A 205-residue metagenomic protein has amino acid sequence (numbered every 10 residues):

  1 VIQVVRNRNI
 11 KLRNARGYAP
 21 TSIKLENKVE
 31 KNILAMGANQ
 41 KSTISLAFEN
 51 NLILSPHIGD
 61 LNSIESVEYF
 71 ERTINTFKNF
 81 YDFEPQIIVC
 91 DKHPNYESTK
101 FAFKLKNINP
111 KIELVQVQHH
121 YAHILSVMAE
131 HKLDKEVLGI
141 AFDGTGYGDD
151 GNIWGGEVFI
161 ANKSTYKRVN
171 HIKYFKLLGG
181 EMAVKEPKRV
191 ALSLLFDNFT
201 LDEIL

Functional and structural regions predicted by a protein language model:
V1-L205: Short acidic/glycine-rich loops and adjacent helix/strand connectors that line catalytic pockets where negatively
